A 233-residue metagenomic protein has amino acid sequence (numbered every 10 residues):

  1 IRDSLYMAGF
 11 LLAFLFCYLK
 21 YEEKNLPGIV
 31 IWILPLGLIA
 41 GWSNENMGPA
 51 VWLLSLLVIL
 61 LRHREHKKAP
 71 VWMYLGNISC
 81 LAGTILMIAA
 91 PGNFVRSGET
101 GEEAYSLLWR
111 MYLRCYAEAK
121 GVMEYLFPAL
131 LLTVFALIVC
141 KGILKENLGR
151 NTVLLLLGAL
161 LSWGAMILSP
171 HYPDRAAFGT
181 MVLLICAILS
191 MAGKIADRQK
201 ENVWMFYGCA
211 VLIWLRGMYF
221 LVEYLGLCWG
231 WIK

Functional and structural regions predicted by a protein language model:
I1-Y18, V122-L131, S162-I188: Membrane-interface micro-motifs in multi-pass membrane enzymes
F10-Y21, L53-L60, L131-V139, V182-R198: Transmembrane alpha-helical segments
G28-V51: Membrane-interface alpha helices of multi-pass inner-membrane proteins
G41, T84-A89, L156-P173: Transmembrane-helix signature of polytopic, lipid-linked glycan biosynthesis machinery
P49-I78: Perimembrane helix-loop-helix junctions
I59-H63, E124-G149: Hydrophobic, aromatic-rich transmembrane alpha-helices and their immediate juxtamembrane boundary segments
L75-N77, E146-M166: Transmembrane alpha-helix segments characteristic of polytopic inner-membrane glycan-assembly/cell-envelope
I195-L221: Signature aromatic-anchored transmembrane alpha helix within multi-pass, membrane-resident enzymes that catalyze glycan
